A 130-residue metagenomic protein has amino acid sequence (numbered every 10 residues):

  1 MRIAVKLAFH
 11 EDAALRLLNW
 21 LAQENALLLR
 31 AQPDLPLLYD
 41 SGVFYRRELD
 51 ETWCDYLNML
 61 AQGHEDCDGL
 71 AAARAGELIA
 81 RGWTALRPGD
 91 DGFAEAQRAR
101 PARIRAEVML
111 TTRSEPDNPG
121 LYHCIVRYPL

Functional and structural regions predicted by a protein language model:
M1-L130: A structural boundary/capping signal
